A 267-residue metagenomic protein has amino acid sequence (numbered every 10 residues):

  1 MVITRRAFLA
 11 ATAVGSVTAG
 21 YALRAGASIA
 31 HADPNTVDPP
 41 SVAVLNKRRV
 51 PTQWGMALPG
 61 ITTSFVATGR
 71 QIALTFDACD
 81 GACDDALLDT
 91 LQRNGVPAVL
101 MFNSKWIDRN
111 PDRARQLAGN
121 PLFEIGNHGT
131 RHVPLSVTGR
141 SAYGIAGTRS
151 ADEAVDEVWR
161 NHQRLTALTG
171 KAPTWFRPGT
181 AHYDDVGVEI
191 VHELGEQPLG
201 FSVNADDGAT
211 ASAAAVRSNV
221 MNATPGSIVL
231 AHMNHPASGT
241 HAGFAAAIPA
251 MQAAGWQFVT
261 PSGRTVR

Functional and structural regions predicted by a protein language model:
V2-L74, D80-D89, A247-I248, A253-R267: N-terminal pre-catalytic segment of deacetylase/amide-hydrolase enzymes
T12, G95, V158, H162: Short amphipathic alpha-helical/adjacent loop interface patches that line ligand and macromolecule-binding sites
P40-V137, S141-R149, R164: Active-site beta->alpha N-cap acidic-glycine motif
A86, D108-D112, H132-L230, N234-Q257 (+1 more regions): Catalytic domains of cell-wall/extracellular-matrix polysaccharide-remodeling enzymes, centered on de-N-acetylation
